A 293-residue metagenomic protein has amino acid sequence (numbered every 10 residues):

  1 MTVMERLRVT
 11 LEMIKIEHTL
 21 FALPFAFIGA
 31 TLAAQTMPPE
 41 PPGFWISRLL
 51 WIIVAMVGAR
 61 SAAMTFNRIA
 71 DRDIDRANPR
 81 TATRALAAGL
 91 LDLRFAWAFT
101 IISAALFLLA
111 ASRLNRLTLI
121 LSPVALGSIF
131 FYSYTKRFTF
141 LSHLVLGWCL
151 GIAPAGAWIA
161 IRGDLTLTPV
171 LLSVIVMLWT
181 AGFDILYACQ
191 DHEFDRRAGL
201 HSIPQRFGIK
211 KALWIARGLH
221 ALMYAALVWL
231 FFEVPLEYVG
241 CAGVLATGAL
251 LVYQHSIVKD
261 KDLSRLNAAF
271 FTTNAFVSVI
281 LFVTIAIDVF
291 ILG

Functional and structural regions predicted by a protein language model:
M1-R8, M64, R68-L91, I185-K210 (+1 more regions): Cytosolic, membrane-interface loops and tails of multi-pass inner-membrane proteins
V3-E5, L222, F232-G293: Extended hydrophobic alpha-helices typical of membrane-associated regions
V3-M13, V54, S61-A62, T81-L172 (+2 more regions): Intramembrane alpha-helical segments
K15-A33, G147-G151, F282: The first (N-terminal) embedded transmembrane alpha-helix
A26, M56, A104, L126-I129 (+6 more regions): Residue-level recognition of pore/gate-forming positions within transmembrane alpha-helices of multi-pass
T31-W51, L117-I129, H143-A198, I209-A221 (+3 more regions): Functional transmembrane core segments of multi-pass inner-membrane proteins
L49-M56, R72-P123, R197-A242, T284: Multi-pass membrane catalytic core of lipid/isoprenoid biosynthesis enzymes
A55-A63, N67, I129-S133, I175-F183 (+2 more regions): Alpha-helical transmembrane segments of multi-pass membrane proteins
